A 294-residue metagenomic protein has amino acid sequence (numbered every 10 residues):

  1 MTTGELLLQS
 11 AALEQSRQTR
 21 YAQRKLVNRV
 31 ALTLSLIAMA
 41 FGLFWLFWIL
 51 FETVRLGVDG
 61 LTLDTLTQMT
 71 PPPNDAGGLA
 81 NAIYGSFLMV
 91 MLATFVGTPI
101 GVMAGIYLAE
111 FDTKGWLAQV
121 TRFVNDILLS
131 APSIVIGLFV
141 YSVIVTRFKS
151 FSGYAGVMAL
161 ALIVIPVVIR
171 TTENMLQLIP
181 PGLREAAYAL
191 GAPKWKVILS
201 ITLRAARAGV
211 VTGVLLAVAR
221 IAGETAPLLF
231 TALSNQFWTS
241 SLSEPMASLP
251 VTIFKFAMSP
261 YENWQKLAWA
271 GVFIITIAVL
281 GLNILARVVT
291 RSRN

Functional and structural regions predicted by a protein language model:
E14-I37, F51-A93, K114, T252-K266: Periplasmic/extracellular loop-to-transmembrane helix junction in inner-membrane transport proteins
T70-P73, G77, L228-T276: Interhelical loop and adjacent transmembrane-helix boundary motif in polytopic membrane transport permeases
A93-N125, A286-R291: Transmembrane-helix boundary motif in ABC transporter permease subunits
T94, T171-T172, P180, K194-T231: Transmembrane alpha-helices
L108, E173-Q177, Y188, L215 (+1 more regions): C-terminal transmembrane helix and the adjacent membrane-cytosol boundary/short C-terminal tail of inner/organellar
D126-V164: Generic hydrophobic transmembrane alpha-helix motif, especially the helices
P132, L190-G191, R204: Glycine/proline-centered hinge or cleavage motifs at structural transition points of membrane proteins
V143-R147, Y154, L160-A161, G209-P250 (+1 more regions): Non-cytoplasmic
